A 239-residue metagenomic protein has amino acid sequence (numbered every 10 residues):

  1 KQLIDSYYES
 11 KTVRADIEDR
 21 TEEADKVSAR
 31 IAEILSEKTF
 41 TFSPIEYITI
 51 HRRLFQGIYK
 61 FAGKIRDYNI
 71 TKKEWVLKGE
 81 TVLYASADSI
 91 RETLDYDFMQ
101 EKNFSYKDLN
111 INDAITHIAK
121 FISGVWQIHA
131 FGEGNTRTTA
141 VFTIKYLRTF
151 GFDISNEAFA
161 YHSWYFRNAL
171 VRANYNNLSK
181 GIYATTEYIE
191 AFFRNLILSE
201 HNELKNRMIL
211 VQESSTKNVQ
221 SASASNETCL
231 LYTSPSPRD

Functional and structural regions predicted by a protein language model:
K1-K38, V76-T228: Phosphate/pyrophosphate-binding active-site loops
F40-P44, I48: N-terminal, positively charged, Ser/Thr/Ala/Gly-biased leader segments that form transit/presequence-like amphipathic
I48-F98: A glycine-rich, hydrophobic loop/mini-helix early in the fold
Y232-D239: Conserved small/polar residues in nucleotide/adenosyl-binding loops
